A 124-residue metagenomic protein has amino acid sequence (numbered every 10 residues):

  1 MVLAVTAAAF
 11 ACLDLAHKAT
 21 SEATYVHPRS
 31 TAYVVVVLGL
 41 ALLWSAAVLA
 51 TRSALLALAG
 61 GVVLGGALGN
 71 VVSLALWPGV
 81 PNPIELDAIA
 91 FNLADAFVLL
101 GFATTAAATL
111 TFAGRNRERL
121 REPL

Functional and structural regions predicted by a protein language model:
M1-L124: Alpha-helical transmembrane bundles and membrane-interface segments of multipass inner-membrane proteins
